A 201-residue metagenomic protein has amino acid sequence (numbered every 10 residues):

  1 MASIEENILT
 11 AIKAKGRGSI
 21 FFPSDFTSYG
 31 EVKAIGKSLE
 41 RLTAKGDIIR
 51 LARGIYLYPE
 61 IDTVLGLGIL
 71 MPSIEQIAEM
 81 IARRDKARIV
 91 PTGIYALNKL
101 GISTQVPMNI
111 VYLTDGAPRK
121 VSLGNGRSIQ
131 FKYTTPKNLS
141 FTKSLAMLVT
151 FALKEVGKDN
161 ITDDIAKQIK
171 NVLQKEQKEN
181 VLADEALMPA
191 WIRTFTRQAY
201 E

Functional and structural regions predicted by a protein language model:
A2-M80: Short beta-edge/loop segments at beta->alpha junctions of small alpha/beta modules that act as binding/recognition
A11, L67-G68, R83, K137-S140 (+1 more regions): A short, ordered amphipathic alpha-helix with a cationic face
G46-D47, A87, R119-K120: Residue-level detector of beta-strand structural context in well-folded domains
G68-T114: Hydrophobic, well-structured mid-protein blocks that either form specific transmembrane helices
I94-D164: Conserved, surface-exposed functional patches that form binding/active-site neighborhoods
Y133-E201: Hydrophobic alpha-helical interaction segments
